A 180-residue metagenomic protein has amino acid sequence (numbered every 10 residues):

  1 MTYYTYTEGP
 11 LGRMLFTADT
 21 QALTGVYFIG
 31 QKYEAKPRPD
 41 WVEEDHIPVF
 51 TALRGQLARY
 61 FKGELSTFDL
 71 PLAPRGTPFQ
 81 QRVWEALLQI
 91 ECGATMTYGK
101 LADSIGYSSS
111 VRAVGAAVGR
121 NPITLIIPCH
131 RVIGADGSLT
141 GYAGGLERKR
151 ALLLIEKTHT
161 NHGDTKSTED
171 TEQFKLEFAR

Functional and structural regions predicted by a protein language model:
M1-S108, K157-D164, D170-R180: Basic nucleic-acid-binding alpha-helical/helix-turn surface characteristic of O6-alkylguanine DNA
S109-A151: Short glycine/serine-rich loop segments
L154: Conserved segment of winged-helix/HTH DNA-binding domains
